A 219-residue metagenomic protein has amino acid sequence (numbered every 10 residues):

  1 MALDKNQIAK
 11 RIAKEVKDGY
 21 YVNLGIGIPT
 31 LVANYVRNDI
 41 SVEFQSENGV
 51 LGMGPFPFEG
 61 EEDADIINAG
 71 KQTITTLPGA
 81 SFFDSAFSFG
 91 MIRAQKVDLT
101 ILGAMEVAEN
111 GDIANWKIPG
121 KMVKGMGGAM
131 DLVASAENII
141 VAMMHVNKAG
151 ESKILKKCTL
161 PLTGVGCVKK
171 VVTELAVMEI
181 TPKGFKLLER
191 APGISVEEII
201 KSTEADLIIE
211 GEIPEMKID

Functional and structural regions predicted by a protein language model:
M1-L77: N-terminal active-site beta-alpha-beta segment that forms phosphate/nucleotide-binding and substrate-recognition loops
L3-Q7, F58-D219: Conserved phosphate- and dinucleotide-binding cores of soluble alpha/beta proteins, encompassing both enzyme active
